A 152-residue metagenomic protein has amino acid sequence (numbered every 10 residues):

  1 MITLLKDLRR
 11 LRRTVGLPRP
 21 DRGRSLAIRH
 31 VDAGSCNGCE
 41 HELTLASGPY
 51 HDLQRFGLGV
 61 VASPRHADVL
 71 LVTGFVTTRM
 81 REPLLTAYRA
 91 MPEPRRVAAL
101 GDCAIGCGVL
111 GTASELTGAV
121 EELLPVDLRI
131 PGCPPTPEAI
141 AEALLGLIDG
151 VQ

Functional and structural regions predicted by a protein language model:
M1-R65, R89, E93-R95, G111-Q152: Iron-sulfur (Fe-S) cluster-binding modules
G16-R24, T73-P83: Short, charge-rich amphipathic segments
A62, H66-V76: Short, well-ordered secondary-structure micro-motifs within conserved domains or adaptor modules
V72-G74, L100, G132: Short His-Asn-centered micro-motif
V76-R95, L100-S114: Helix-loop-strand module that forms the ligand-binding subsite of alpha/beta enzymes
